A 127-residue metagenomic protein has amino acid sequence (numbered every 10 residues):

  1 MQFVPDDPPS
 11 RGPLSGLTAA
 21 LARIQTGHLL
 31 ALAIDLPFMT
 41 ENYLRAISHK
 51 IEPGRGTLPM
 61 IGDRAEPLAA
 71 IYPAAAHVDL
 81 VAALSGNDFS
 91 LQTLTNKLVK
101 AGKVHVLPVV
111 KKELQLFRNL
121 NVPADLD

Functional and structural regions predicted by a protein language model:
M1-L116: Nucleotide and nucleotide-moiety/phosphate-recognizing core
L114-D127: Glycine-rich phosphate/pyrophosphate-binding loop and the adjoining helix
